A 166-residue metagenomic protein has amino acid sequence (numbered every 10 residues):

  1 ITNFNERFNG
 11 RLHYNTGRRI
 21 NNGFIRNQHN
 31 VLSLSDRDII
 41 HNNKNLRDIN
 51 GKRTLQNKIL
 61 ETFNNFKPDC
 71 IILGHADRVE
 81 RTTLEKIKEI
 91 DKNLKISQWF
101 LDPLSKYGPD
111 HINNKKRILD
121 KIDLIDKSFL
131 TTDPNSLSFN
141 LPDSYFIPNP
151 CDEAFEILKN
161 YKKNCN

Functional and structural regions predicted by a protein language model:
I1-P103, K127: N-terminal pre-catalytic "stem/leader" segment of glycosyltransferase-like enzymes
I87-N166: Catalytic core of nucleotide-activated saccharide and alditol-phosphate transferases
